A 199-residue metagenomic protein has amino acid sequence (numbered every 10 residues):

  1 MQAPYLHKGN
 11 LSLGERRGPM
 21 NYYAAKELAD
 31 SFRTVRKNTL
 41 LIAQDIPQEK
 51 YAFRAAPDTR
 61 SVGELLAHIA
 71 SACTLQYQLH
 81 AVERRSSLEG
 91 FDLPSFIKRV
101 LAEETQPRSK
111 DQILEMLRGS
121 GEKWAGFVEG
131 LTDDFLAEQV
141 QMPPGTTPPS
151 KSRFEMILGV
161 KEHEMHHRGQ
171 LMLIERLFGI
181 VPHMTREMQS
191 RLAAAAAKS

Functional and structural regions predicted by a protein language model:
M1-P19: N-terminal amphipathic/basic-hydrophobic helices that include classical n-h-c signal peptides and signal-anchor
E15-E27, S71-P149, F178-S199: Short, helix-capping/interhelical loops that line the mouth of catalytic, cofactor-, or ligand-binding pockets
F32-T39, V62-Y77, P107, L114-W124 (+2 more regions): Alpha-helical transition-metal enzyme core signature, strongest for iron centers
I46-Q48: Membrane-proximal, proline-rich intrinsically disordered regions
F53-R54: Surface-exposed patches in mature extracellular/periplasmic domains of secreted proteins
D58: Conserved functional hotspot residues or short segments at active or partner-binding sites across diverse domains
R153-E155: Short alpha-helical transmembrane interface motifs in multi-pass membrane proteins
